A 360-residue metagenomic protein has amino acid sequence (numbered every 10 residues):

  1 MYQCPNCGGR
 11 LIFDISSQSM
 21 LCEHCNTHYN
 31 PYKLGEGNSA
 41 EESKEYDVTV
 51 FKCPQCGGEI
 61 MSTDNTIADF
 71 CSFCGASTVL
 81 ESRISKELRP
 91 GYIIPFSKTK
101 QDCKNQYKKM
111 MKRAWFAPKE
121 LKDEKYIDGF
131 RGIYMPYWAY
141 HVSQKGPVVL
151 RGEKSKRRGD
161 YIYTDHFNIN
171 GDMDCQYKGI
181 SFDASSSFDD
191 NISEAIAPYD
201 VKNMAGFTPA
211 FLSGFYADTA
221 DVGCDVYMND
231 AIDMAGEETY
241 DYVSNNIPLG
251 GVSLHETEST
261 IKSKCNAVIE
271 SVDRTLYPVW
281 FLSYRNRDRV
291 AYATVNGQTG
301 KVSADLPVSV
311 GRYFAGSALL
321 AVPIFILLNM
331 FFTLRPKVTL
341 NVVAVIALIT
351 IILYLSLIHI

Functional and structural regions predicted by a protein language model:
M1, S17-S19, Y46-V50, A68: Residues immediately within or flanking Cys/His clusters that coordinate Zn2+ in small zinc-binding modules
C4-C7, C22-C25, C53-C56, C71-C74: Short cysteine-rich clusters marking metal-coordination/redox-active sites
R10-I12, N30, M61, V79: Short functional micro-motifs and their immediate structural scaffolds
S16-L21, L34-S39, D64-F70, R83-R89: Short cysteine/histidine-rich zinc-coordinating motifs and their immediately flanking basic loops
N26-K33, C74-S82: Short Cys/His-rich micro-motifs in 6-15 aa windows
K86-R289, G311, A315, T333 (+1 more regions): Charged, low-complexity helical/coil segments in non-catalytic cytosolic or luminal regions
D273-I324, I351: Extended hydrophobic
I358-I360: Conserved small/polar residues in nucleotide/adenosyl-binding loops
